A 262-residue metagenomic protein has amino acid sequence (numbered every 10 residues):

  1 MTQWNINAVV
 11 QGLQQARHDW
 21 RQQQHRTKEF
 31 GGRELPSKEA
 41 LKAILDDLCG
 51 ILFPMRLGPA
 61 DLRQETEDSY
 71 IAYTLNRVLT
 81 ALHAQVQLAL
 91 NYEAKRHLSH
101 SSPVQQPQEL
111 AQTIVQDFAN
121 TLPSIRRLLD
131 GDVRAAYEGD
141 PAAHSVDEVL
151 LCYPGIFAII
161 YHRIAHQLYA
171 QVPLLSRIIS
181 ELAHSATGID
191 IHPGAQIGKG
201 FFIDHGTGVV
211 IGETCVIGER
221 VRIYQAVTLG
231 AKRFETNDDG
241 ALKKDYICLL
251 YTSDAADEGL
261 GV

Functional and structural regions predicted by a protein language model:
M1-S180: Terminal amphipathic alpha-helical/low-complexity segments used for targeting or macromolecular assembly
E65, S99, V146, Q196 (+2 more regions): Flexible domain-boundary/linker segments
C152, I156-I159, Q167-E213, E219-R220 (+3 more regions): Left-handed beta-helix
Y251-A256: Conserved small/polar residues in nucleotide/adenosyl-binding loops
G259-V262: N-terminal low-complexity segments that are often proline-rich with Ser/Thr-Pro
